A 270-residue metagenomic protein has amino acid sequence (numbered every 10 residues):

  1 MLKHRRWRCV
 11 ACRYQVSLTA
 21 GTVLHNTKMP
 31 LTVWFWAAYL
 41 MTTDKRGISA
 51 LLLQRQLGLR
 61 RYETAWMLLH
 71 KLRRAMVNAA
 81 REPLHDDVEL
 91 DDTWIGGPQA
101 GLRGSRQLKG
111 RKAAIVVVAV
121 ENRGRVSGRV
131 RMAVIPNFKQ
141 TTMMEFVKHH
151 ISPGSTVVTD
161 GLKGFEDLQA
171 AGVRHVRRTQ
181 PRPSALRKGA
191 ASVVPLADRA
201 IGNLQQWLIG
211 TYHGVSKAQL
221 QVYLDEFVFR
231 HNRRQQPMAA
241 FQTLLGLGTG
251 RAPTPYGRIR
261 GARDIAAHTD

Functional and structural regions predicted by a protein language model:
M1-D270: Residue-level recognition of single "structural anchor" positions that define or cap local secondary structure
